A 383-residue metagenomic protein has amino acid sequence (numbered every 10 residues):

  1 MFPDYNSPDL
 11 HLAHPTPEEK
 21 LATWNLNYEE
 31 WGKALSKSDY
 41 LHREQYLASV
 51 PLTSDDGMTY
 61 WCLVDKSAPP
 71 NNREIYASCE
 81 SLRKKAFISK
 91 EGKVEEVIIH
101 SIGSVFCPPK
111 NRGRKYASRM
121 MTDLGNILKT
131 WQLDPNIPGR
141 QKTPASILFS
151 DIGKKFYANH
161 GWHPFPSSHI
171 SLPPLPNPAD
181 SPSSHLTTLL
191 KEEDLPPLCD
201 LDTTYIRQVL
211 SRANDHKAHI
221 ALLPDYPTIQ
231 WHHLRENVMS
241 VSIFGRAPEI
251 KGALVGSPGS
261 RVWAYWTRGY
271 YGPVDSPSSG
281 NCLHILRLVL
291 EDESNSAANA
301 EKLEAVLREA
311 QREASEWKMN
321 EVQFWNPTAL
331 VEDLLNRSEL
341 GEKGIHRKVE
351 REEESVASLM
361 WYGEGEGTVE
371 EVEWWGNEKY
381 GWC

Functional and structural regions predicted by a protein language model:
P3-A22: Long, serine/threonine/proline-rich intrinsically disordered regions in eukaryotic cortical polarity
N27-E91, L210-S257: Active-site rim helix/loop that mediates acceptor-substrate recognition in acyltransferases
L63, S81, C107, W266-R268: GNAT/GCN5-related N-acetyltransferase fold signature
E80-K84, I88-S89, E96-R112, M120 (+3 more regions): Basic, Lys/Arg-rich alpha-helical nucleic-acid-recognition elements, primarily the DNA-binding modules of transcription
F87-S101, G272-I285: A conserved beta-turn-beta hairpin within the catalytic core of GNAT-like acetyltransferases that forms part
S104-C107, R112-T130, N159, A297-E313: Conserved acetyl-CoA-binding loop-helix of GNAT-fold acetyltransferases
S146-F149, K155-S184, G269-C383: Active-site/acyl-donor-binding loops of N-acyltransferases
S168-R287: Amide-forming acyltransferase catalytic core, primarily the GNAT-like/NAT-type and related acyltransferase folds
